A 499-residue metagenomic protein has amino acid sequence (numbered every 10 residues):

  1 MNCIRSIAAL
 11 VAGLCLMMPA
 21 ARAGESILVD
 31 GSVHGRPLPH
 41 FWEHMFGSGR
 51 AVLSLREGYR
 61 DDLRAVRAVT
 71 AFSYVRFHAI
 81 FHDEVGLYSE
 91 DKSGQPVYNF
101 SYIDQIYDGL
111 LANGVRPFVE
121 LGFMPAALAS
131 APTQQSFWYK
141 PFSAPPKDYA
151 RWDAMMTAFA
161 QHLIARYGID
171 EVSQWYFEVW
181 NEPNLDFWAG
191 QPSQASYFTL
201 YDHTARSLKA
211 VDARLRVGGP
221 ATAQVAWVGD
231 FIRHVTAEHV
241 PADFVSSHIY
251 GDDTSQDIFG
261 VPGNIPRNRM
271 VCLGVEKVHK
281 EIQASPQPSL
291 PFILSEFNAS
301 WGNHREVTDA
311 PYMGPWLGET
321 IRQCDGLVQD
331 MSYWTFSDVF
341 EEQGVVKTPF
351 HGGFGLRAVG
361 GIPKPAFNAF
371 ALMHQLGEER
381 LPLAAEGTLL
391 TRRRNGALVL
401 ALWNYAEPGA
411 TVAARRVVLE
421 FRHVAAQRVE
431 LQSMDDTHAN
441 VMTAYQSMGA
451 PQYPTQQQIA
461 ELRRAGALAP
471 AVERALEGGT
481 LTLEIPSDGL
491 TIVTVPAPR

Functional and structural regions predicted by a protein language model:
A8-M17: Bacterial N-terminal signal peptides
A23-Y74, R206-K209: N-terminal carbohydrate-binding accessory modules
M45, L110, F159, F177 (+9 more regions): Conserved, mostly hydrophobic/aromatic
T70-P266, K277: Substrate-binding cleft and catalytic face of glycoside hydrolase catalytic domains, especially the flexible beta-alpha
A242, I249-S285, W301-P311, E319-T320 (+4 more regions): Substrate-binding surface in catalytic domains of secreted glycosidases
L294-V412: Aromatic/acidic polysaccharide-binding cleft in carbohydrate-active enzymes
E386-S447, S487-T494: Carbohydrate-binding surface patches
H423-L481: Acidic, Ser/Thr/Pro-rich beta/coil linker or hinge segments at domain junctions
